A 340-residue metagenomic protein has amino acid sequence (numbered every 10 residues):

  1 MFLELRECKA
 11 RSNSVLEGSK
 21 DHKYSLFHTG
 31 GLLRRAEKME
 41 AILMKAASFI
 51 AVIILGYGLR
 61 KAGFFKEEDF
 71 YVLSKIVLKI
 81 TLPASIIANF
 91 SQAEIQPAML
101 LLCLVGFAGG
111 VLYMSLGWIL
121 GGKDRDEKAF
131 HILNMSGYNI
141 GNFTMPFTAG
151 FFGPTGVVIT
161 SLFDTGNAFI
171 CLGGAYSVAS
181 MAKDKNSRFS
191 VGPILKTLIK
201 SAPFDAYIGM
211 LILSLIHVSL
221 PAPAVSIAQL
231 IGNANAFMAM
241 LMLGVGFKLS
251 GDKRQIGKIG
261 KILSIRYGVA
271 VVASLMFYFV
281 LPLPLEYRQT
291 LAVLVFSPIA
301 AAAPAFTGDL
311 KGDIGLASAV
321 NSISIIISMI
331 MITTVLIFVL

Functional and structural regions predicted by a protein language model:
M1-L3, L310: Generic alpha-helix initiation/capping and coil-helix boundary signal
L3, S14-L16, S25-H28: Short hydrophobic targeting helices and cationic amphipathic motifs that mediate membrane/organellar targeting
L3-L5, A41: N-terminal leader/targeting segments
K20-L340: Alpha-helical transmembrane segments of multi-pass small-molecule/ion transporters
